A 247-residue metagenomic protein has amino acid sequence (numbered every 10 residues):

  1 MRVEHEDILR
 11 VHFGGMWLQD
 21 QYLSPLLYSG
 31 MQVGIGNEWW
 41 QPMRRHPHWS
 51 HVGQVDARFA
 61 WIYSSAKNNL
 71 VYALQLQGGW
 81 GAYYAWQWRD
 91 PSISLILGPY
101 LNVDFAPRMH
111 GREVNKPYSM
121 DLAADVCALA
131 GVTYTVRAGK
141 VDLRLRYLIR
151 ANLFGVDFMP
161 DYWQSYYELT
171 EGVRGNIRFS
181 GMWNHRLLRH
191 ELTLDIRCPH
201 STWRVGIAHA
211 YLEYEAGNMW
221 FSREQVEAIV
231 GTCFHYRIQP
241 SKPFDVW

Functional and structural regions predicted by a protein language model:
M1-H5, W40-H51, A85-L95, R137-L145 (+2 more regions): Short loop/turn motifs that connect adjacent beta-strands in outer-membrane beta-barrel proteins
M1-V52, W247: Short glycine/proline- and aromatic-enriched beta-strand/turn motifs that initiate or cap beta-hairpins
F13-Q19, A57-Y63, L101-M109, V136 (+4 more regions): Transmembrane beta-strands of outer-membrane beta-barrel pores
Q19-L27, E38, W61-L70, E113-S119 (+3 more regions): Extracellular loop and loop/strand-boundary signature of outer-membrane beta-barrel proteins
L27-I35, W49, L70-G78, I93 (+3 more regions): Residues that define the transmembrane beta-barrel architecture of outer-membrane proteins
V33-M43, L76-W86, P99, V126-Y134 (+3 more regions): Residues on the lipid-exposed face of transmembrane beta-strands in outer-membrane beta-barrel proteins
N115-H200: Outer-membrane beta-barrel transmembrane domain signature
L148-R150, F158-P160, R178, W183-W247: Predominantly the C-terminal beta-signal and adjacent terminal strand-loop region of outer-membrane beta-barrel
